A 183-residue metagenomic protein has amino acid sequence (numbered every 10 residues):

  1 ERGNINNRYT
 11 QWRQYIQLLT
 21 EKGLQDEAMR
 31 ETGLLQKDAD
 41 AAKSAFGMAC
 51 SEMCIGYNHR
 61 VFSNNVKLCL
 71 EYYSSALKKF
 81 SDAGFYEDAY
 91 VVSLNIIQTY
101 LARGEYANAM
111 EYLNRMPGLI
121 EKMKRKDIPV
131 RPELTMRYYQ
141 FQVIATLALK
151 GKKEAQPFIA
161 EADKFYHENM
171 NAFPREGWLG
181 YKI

Functional and structural regions predicted by a protein language model:
E1, G33-D40, S74-F85, N114-K126 (+1 more regions): Amphipathic alpha-helical segments of tetratricopeptide repeats
R2, K22, A42, I55 (+4 more regions): Structural motif corresponding to the intra-repeat A-B loop/turn of tetratricopeptide repeats
I5, Q25, N65-V66, Y86 (+2 more regions): TPR-repeat structural position
T10, C50-S51, V91, V130-R137 (+1 more regions): Residue register of alpha-helical TPR repeats
G56, R60-S63, I97, K124 (+2 more regions): Short coil/turn linking the two alpha-helices of tandem helical-hairpin repeats
I128, Q142-I183: Helix-coil-helix junctions within alpha-helical repeat/solenoid scaffolds
